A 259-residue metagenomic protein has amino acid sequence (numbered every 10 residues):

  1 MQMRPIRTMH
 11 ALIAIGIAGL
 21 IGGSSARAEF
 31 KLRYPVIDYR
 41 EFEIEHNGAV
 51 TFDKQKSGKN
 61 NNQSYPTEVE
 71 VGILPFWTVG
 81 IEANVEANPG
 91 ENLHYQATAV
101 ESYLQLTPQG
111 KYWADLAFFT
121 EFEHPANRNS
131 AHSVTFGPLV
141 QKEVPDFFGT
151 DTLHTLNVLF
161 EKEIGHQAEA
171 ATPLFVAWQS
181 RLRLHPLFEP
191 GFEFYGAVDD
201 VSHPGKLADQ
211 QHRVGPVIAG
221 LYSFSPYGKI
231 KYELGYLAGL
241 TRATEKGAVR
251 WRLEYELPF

Functional and structural regions predicted by a protein language model:
M1-L32, V36, P258-F259: Cleavable N-terminal export/targeting peptides
A26-F259: Transmembrane beta-barrel domains of Gram-negative outer membranes and organellar outer membranes
